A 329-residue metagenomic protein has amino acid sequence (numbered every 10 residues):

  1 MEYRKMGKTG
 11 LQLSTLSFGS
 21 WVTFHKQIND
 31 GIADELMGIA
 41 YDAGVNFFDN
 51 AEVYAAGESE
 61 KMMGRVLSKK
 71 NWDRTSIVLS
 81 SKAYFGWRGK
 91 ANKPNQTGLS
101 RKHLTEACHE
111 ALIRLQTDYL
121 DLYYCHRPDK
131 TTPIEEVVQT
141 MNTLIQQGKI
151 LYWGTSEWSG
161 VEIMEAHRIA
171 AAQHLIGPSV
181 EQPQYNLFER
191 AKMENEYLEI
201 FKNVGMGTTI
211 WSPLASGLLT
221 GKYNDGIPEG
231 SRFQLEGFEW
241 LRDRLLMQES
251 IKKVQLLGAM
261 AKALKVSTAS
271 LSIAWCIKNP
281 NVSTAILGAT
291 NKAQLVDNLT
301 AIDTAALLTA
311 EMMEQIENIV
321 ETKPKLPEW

Functional and structural regions predicted by a protein language model:
M1-I77, Q146: N-terminal binding-site loop/beta-alpha segment at the start of enzyme catalytic domains that lines or forms
K8-H25, S80-N95, Y119, Y124: N-terminal small/glycine-rich loop or linker at the start of catalytic domains across soluble metabolic enzymes
S14-T15, D49, D73-I77, S81 (+4 more regions): Short acidic capping loops at alpha-helix termini that bridge into adjacent secondary structure
F18, N50, S81, L122-C125 (+4 more regions): Conserved beta-strand positions
V22, E52-Y54, A83-W87, H126-D129 (+4 more regions): Active-site-proximal loop/turn and secondary-structure-junction residues that shape catalytic pockets, frequently
I28-A40, L99-L115, I163-R168: Short, acidic/polar
L112-T132: Active-site groove signature of glycoside hydrolases
I134-E321, E328: Beta/alpha (TIM)-barrel catalytic core signal, keyed to glycine-rich beta->alpha loops juxtaposed to Asp/Glu that bind
